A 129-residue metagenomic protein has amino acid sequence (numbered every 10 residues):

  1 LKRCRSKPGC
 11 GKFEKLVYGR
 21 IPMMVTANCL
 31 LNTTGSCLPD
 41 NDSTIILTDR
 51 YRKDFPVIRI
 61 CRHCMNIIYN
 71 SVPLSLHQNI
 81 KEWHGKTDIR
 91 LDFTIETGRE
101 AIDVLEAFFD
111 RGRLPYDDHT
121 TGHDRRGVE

Functional and structural regions predicted by a protein language model:
L1-E129: Active-site pocket-lining/capping segments in soluble small-molecule metabolic enzymes
